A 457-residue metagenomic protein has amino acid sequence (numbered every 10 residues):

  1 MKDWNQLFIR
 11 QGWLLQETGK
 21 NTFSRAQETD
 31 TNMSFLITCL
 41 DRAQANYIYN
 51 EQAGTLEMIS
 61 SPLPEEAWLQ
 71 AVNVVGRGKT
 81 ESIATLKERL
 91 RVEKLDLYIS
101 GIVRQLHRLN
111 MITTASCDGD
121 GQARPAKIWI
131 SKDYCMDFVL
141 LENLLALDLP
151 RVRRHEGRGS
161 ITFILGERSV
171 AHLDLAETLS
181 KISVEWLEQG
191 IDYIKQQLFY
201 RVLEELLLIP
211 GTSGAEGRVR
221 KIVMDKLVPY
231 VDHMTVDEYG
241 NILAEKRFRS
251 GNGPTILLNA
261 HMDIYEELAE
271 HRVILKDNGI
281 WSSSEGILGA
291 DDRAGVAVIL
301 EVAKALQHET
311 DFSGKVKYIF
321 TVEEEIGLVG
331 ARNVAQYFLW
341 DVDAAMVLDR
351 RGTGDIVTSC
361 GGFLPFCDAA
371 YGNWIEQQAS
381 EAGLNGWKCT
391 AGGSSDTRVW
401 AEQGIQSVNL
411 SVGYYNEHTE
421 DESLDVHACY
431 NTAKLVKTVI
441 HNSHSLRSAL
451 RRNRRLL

Functional and structural regions predicted by a protein language model:
M1-Q11, T29-R42, L95-N110, I128-P150: Short amphipathic alpha-helix segments
Q6-A26, N73-L90, A176-G214, T419: N-terminal capping segment at the start of a domain
F23-R25, N50-L63, R124-K132, E156-A171 (+1 more regions): A generic structural motif
D30-S34, D41, A45-Y47, I83-R89 (+8 more regions): Acidic/histidine-rich catalytic neighborhood of metal-dependent amide-processing enzymes
D41-A53, I112-I130, V202-E205, I209-N252: A non-catalytic alpha/beta surface segment that caps or lines the substrate-entry region of metallo-dependent hydrolase
I48-N50, I112-G119, R151-G157, H233-D237 (+3 more regions): Flexible, glycine/charged-enriched surface loops at secondary-structure junctions
S61, G76-Y98, Q189, G253-T310 (+2 more regions): Active-site metal-coordination/substrate-binding segment of hydrolases, especially metallo-dependent peptidases
G362-L457: Active-site-adjacent substrate-binding region of metalloamidase/peptidase-like peptide-processing proteins
